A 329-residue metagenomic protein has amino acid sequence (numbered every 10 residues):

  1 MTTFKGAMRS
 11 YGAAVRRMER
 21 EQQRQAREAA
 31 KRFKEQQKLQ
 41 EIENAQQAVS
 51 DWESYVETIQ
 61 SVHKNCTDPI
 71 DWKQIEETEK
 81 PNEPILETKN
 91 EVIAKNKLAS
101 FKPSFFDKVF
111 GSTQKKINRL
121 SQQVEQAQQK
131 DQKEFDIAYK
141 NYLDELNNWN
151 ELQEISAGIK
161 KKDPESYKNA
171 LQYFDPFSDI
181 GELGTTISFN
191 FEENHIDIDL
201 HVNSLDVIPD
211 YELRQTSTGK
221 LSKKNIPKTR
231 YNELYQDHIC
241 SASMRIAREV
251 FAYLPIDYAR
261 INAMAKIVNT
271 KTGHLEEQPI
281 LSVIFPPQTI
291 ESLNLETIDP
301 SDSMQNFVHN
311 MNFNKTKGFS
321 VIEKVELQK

Functional and structural regions predicted by a protein language model:
M1-K329: Long, charge-dense low-complexity segments
